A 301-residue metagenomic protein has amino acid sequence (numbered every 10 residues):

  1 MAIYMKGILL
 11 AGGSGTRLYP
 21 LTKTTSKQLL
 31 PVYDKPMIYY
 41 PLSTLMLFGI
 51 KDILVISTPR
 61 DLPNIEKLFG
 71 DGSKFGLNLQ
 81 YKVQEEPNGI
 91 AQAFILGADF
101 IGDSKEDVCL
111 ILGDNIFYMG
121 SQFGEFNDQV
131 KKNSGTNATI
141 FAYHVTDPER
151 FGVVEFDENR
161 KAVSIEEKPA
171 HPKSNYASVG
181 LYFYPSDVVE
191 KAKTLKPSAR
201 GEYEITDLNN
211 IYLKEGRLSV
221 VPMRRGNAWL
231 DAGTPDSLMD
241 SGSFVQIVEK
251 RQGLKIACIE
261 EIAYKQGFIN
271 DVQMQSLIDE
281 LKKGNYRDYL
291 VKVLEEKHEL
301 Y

Functional and structural regions predicted by a protein language model:
A2-L9, R17-K23, L30-P31, K35-L112 (+7 more regions): Conserved N-terminal catalytic core of the sugar/cofactor nucleotidyltransferase
G13, D114, H144: Active-site glycine-centered loops adjacent to acidic/histidine catalytic or metal-binding residues that shape
L29, V154-F156: A structural signal for short hydrophobic beta-strand segments in well-ordered beta-sheet cores
K82-Q84, F141, V221-M223: Conserved beta-strand termini and adjacent loop/short-helix elements that scaffold enzyme active sites in alpha/beta
C109, F123, V130-K131, K161-E260 (+1 more regions): Catalytic-core segments of class I nucleotidyltransferases/pyrophosphorylases that form NMP-activated intermediates
L112-G113, F141, Y184-P185: A secondary-structure boundary/capping signal
M119-E149: Conserved donor-nucleotide/metal-binding helix-loop-beta segment in metal-dependent transferases, i.e., the alpha-helix
I259-K283, R287-L290: Amphipathic alpha-helical packing elements
